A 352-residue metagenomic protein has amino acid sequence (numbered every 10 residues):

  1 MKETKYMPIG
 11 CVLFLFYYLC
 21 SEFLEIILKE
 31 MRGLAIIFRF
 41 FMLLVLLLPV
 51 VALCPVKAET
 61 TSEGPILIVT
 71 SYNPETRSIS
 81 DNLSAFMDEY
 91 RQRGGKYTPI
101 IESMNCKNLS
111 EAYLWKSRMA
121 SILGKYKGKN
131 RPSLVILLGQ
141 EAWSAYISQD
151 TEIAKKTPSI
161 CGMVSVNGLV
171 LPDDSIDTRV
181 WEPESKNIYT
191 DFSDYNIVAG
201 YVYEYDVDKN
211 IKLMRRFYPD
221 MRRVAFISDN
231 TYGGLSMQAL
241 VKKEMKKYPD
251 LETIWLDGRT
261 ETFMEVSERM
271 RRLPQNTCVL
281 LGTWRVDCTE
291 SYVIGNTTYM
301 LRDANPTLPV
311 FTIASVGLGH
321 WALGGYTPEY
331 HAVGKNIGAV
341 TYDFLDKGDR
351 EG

Functional and structural regions predicted by a protein language model:
E3-F14, E30: Positively charged N-terminal leader segments that act as targeting/secretion signals
G10-F23, F41: Hydrophobic alpha-helical signal peptides and transmembrane signal-/tail-anchor segments that drive secretory-pathway
Y18-L19, I27-G33, F38, V56-G352: Short hydrophobic alpha-helices and adjacent helix-cap/hinge residues
F40-V51: Bacterial N-terminal signal peptides
